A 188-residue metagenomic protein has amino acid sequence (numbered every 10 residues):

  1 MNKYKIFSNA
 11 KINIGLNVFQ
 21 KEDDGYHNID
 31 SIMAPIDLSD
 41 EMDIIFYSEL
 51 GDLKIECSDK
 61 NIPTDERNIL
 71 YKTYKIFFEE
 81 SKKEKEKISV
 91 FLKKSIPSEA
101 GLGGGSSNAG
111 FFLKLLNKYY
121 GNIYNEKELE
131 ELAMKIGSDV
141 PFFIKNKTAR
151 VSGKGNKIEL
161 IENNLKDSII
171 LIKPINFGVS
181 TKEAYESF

Functional and structural regions predicted by a protein language model:
N2-E86: N-terminal beta-alpha supersecondary unit
N2-S31, N122-F188: ATP-dependent small-molecule kinase catalytic core of the GHMP/sugar-kinase superfamily and closely related
I29, I55, I62-P63, S98 (+3 more regions): Short clusters of hydrophobic/aromatic residues that line enzyme substrate/ligand-binding pockets
M42-I44, S89-L92, A149-S152: Broad, structure-driven detector of short, well-ordered beta-strand segments within folded domains
L53-I55, L102, S180-E186: Short, charged, solvent-exposed linker or helix-capping segments at domain edges/interfaces that act as flexible hinges
L70, A100-E130, F142: DPxDG-like acidic metal-binding loop motif
F78-S89, L115-L132, I136: Phosphate-handling active-site elements
I88-A100: Short pre-catalytic strand/loop immediately N-terminal to key active-site residues, enriched for Gly-Thr
